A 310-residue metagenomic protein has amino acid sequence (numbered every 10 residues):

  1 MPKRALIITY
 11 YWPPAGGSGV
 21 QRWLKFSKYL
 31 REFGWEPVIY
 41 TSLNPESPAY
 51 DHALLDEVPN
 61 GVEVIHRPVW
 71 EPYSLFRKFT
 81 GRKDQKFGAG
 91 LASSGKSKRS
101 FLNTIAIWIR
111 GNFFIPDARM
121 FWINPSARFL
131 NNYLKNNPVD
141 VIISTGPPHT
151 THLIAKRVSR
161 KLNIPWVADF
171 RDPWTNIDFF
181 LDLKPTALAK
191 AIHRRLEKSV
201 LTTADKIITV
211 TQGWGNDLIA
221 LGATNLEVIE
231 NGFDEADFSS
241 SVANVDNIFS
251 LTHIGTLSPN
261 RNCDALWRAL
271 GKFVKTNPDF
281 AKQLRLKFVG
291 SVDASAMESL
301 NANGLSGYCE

Functional and structural regions predicted by a protein language model:
M1-Y73, K206, F273: N-terminal subdomain of nucleotide-sugar transferases
A5, V62, V141, K156-F179: Active-site proximal beta-strand in glycosyltransferases
F33, R128, T150-L153, R157-K161 (+2 more regions): Membrane-proximal helix-turn-helix segments that form the acceptor-binding/catalytic region of lipid-linked
T41-N124: A conserved catalytic-core segment of Leloir-type glycosyltransferases
L91-S100, F114, L130-T151, I164-V167: Short N-terminal targeting/anchoring amphipathic segment
G213, I229-G232: Carbohydrate-associated surface elements
N244-R261, W267-G271: Conserved donor-binding/catalytic core segment of Leloir-type glycosyltransferases
N277, Q283, K287-G290, S295-E310: Nucleotide-activated donor-binding/catalytic signature segment of Leloir-type glycosyltransferases, i.e., the conserved
